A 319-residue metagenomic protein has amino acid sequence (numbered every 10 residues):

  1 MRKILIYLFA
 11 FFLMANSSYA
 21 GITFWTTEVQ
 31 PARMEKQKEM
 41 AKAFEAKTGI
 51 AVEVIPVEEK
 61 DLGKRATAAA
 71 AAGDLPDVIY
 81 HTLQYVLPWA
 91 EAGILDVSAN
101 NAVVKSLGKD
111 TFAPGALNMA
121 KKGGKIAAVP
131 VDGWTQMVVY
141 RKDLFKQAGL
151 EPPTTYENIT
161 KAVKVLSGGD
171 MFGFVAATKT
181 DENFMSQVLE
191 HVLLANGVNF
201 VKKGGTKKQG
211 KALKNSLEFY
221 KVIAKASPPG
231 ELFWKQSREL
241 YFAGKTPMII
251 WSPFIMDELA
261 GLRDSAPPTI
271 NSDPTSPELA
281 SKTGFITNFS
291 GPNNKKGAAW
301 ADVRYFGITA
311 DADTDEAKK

Functional and structural regions predicted by a protein language model:
I22-K38: Extracytoplasmic "Venus flytrap"
I22-T23, E39, A43-F112, D143 (+5 more regions): Extracytoplasmic "Venus flytrap"/periplasmic binding protein-like
P56-R65, Y156-K161, G230-F242: Short helix-initiation/N-cap motifs at beta->coil->alpha
L83-M137, T160, M185-V188, P274-T287: Hinge/lid segment of periplasmic solute-binding proteins
G123, A127-V129, T160-G205, A212 (+1 more regions): Extracytoplasmic/periplasmic solute-binding protein
V139-K142, A301-D315: A bilobed periplasmic-binding-protein/Venus flytrap-type ligand-binding module shared by bacterial periplasmic
V163-S167, K203-E231, L279, G284: Glycine-centered hinge/linker elements that transmit conformational signals in sensory and ligand-binding systems
P274-F306: Periplasmic-binding protein-like
